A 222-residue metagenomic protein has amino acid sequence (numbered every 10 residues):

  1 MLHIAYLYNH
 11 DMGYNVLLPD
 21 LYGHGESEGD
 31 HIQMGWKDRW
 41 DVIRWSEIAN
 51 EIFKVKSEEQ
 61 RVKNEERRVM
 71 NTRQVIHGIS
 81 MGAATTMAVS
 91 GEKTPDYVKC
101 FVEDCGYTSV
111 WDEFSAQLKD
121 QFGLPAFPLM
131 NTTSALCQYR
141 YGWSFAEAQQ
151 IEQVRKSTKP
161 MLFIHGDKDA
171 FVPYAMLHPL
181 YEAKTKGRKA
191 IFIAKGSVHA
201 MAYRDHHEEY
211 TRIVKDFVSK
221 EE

Functional and structural regions predicted by a protein language model:
A5-E28: Conserved alpha/beta-hydrolase
H31-K54: Alpha/beta-hydrolase active-site loop
M70-S80: Alpha/beta-hydrolase fold nucleophile elbow
A88-W143: Hydrolase active-site cap/lid region
Q150, K159, P173-E182: Short alpha-helix in the alpha/beta-hydrolase fold that links the catalytic acid
K156-T158, F163-H165, D169: Short beta-strand/loop motif that positions the catalytic acidic residue of the alpha/beta-hydrolase fold
D167-V172, A200-M201: Acidic catalytic loop of the alpha/beta-hydrolase fold
S197-T211: Catalytic histidine-centered segment of alpha/beta-hydrolase-like enzymes
